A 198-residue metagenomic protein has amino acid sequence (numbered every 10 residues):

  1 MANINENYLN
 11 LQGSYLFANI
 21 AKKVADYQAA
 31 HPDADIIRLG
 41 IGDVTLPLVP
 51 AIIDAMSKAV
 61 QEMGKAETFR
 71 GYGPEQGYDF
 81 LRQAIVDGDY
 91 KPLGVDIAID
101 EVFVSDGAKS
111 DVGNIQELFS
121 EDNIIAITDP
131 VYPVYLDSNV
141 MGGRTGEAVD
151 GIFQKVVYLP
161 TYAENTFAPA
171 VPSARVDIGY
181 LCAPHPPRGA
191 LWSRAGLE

Functional and structural regions predicted by a protein language model:
M1-N3, Y180: Short, basic/glycine-rich phosphate-binding loops at helix/coil junctions that contact nucleotide phosphates
N3-E6, N10-D106: N-terminal small-domain helix-loop-helix segment of the aminotransferase-like
K65-E198: Conserved core of the PLP fold type I
